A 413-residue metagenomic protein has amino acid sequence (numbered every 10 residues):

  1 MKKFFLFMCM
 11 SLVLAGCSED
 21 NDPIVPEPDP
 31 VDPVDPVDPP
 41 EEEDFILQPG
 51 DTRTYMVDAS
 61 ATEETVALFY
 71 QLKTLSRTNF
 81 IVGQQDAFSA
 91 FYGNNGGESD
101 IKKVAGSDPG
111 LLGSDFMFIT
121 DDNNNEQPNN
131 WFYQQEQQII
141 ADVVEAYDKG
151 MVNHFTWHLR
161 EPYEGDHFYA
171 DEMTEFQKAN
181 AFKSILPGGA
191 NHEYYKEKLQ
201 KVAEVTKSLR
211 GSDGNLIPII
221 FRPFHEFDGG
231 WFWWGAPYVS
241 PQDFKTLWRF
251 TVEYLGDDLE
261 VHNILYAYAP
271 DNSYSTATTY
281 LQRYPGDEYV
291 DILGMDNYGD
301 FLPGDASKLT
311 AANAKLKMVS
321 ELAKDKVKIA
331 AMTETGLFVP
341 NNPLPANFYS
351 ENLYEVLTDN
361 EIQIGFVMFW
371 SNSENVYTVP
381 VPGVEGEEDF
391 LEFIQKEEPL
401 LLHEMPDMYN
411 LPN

Functional and structural regions predicted by a protein language model:
M1-A15: Sec-dependent bacterial lipoprotein signal peptides
L14-I46: Bacterial Sec-dependent N-terminal signal peptides
P39-V104, D108-M117: Boundary/entry segment of secreted carbohydrate-active catalytic domains
V66-A67, G93-I101, Q137-I140, E204-V205 (+3 more regions): Alpha-helical scaffolding within the catalytic cores of extracellular/periplasmic polymer-degrading hydrolases
S76-A87, K328-N413: Substrate-binding cleft of secreted/luminal carbohydrate-active enzymes
G83-Q85, P218, R222-F224, W248-T278 (+3 more regions): Aromatic-lined carbohydrate-recognition surfaces of secreted/lumenal glycan-active proteins
L112-S114, Y280-L309, W370: Aromatic- and acid-rich polysaccharide-binding/catalytic face of secreted or lumenal carbohydrate-active enzymes
D122-F250, V261: Substrate-binding cleft of extracellular glycoside hydrolase catalytic domains
